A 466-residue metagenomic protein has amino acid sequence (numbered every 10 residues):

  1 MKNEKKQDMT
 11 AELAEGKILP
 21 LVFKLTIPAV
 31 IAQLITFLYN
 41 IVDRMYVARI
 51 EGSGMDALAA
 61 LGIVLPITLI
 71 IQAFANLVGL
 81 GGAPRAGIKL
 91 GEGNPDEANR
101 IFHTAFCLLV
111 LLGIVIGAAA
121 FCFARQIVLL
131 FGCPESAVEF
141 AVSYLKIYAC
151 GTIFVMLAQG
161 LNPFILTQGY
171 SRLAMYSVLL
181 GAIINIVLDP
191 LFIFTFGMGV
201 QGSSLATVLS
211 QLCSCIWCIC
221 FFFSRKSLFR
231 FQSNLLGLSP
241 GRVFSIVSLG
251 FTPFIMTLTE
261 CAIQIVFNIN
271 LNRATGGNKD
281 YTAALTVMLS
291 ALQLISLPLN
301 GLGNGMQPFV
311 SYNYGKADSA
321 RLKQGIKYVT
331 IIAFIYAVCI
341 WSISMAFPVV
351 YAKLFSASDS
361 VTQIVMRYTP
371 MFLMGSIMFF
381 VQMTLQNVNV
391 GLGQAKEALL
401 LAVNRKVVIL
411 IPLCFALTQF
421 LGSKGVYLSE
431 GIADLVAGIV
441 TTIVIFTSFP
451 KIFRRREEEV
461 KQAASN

Functional and structural regions predicted by a protein language model:
M1-T26, A86-I153, T195-F251, V310-G375 (+1 more regions): Short alpha-helical transmembrane segments in multi-pass integral membrane proteins
E15, L19-L38, V42, I67-F74 (+6 more regions): Residue-level signal for short hydrophobic patches within transmembrane helices of multi-pass membrane transporters
K24-D43, I147, G181, S210-S214 (+1 more regions): Transmembrane helical elements of multi-pass membrane transporters/channels
A29, Q33, M45, P84 (+15 more regions): Transmembrane alpha-helix boundary and packing residues in multipass membrane permease domains and related
L34, L38-A59, V128-E135, L191-M198 (+5 more regions): Helix-terminus/linker motif at the lipid-water interface of multi-pass membrane proteins
L58-A118, V155-A174, A284-P348, F379-L401: Small-residue-rich hydrophobic transmembrane alpha-helices
N76-G79, Y148-L166, A174-A182, S203-C218 (+4 more regions): Short runs within selected transmembrane alpha-helices of multi-pass transporters and secretion channels
V178-I184, V287-A291, V403-P412: Small-residue-enriched core segments of transmembrane alpha-helices in multipass membrane transport and channel
